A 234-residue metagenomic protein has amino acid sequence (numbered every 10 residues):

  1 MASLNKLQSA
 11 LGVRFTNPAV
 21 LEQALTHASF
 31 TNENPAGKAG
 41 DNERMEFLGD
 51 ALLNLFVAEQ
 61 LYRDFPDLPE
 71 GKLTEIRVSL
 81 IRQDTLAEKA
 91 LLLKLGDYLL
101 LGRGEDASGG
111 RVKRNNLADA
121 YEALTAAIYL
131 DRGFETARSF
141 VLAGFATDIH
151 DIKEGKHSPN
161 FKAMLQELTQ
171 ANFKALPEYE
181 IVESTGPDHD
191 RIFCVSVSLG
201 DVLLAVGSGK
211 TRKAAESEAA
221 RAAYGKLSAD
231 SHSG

Functional and structural regions predicted by a protein language model:
M1-G234: Double-stranded RNA-binding/processing signature
